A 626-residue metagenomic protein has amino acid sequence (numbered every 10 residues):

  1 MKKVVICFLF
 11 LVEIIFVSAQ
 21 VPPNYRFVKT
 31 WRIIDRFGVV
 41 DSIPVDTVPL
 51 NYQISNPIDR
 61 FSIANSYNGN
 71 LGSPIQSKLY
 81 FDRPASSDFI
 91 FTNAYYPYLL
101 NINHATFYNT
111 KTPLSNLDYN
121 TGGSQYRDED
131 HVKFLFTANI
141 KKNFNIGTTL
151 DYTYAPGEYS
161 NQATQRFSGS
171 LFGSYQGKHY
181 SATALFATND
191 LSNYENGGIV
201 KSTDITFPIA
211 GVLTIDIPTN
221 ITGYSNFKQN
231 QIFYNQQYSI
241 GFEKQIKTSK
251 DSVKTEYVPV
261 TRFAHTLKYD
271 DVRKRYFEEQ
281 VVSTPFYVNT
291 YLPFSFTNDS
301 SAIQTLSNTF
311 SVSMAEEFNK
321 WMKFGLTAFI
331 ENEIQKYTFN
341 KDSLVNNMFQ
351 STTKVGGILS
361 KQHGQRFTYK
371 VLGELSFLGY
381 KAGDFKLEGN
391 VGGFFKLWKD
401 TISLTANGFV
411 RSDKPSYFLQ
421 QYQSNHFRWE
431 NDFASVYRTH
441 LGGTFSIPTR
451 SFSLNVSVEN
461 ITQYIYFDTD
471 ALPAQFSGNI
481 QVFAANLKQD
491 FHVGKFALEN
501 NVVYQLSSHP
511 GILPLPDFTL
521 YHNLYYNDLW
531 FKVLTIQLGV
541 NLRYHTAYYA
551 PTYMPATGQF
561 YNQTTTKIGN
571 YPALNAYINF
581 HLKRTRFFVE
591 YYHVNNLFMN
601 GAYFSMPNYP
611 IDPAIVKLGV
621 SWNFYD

Functional and structural regions predicted by a protein language model:
M1-V4, T148: Positively charged n-region of N-terminal signal peptides that target proteins for export
V4-E13: Sec-dependent N-terminal signal peptides
I14-I15, F587: Hydrophobic alpha-helical membrane context
A19-N230, S239-T248, K254, K396-I402 (+3 more regions): Membrane-proximal, glycine/serine-rich, low-complexity loop/turn segments characteristic of large bacterial
V21, T110-T112, T222-V282, L292-D626: Exposed, low-structure sequence patches enriched in small/polar residues
D59, N93-Y98, S124-D128, N161-A163 (+7 more regions): A short linear-motif detector with a strong N-terminal bias
I63-D88, V281-N289, S301-T305, S311 (+1 more regions): Structured extracytoplasmic
